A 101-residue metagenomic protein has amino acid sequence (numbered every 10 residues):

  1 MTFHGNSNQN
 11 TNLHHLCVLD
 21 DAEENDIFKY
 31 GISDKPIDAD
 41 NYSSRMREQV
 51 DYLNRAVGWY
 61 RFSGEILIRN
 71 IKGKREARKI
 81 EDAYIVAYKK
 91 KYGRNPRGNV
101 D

Functional and structural regions predicted by a protein language model:
M1-I80, Y88-K90, P96-D101: GIY-YIG nuclease catalytic motif and its immediate N-terminal context
A83: A conserved catalytic-loop motif detector
